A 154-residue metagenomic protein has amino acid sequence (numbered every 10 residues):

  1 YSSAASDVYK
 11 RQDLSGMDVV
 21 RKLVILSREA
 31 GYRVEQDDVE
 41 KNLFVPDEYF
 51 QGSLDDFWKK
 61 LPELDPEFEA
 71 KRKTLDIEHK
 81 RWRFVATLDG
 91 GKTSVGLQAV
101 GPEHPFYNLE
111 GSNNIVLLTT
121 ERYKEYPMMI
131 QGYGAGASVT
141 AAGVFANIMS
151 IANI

Functional and structural regions predicted by a protein language model:
Y1-A5, Y9: Single conserved hydrophobic/aromatic residue that forms the stacking wall/gate of nucleotide- or nucleobase-binding
D13-I154: C-terminal catalytic/substrate-binding lobe primarily of soluble NAD(P)-dependent oxidoreductases
